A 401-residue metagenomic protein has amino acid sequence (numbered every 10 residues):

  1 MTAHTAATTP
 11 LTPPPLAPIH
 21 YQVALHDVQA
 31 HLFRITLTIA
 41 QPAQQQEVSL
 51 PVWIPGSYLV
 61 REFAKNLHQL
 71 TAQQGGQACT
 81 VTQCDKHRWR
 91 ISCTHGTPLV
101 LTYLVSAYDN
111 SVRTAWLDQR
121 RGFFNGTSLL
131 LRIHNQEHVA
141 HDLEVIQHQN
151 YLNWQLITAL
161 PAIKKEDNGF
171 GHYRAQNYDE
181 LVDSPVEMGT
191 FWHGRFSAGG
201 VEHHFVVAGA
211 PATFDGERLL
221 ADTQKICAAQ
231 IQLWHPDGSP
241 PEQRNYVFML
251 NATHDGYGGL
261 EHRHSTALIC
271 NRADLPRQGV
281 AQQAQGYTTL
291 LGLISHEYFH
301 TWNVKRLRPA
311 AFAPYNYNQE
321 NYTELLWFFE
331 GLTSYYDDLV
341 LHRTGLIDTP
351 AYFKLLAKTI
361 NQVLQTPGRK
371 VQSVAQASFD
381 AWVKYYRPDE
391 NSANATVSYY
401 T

Functional and structural regions predicted by a protein language model:
T8-W53: Early extracytoplasmic/domain-onset interaction patches
L25-H26, G56-D118, I133-H134: A surface-exposed beta-strand-loop module
I35-Q41, L50-V52, I91-L117, H141-Q149 (+1 more regions): Short, hydrophobic/aromatic-enriched beta-strand segments in well-ordered soluble domains
F63-Q69, H138, D142-I157, P161 (+5 more regions): Zn2+-dependent metallopeptidase catalytic core
T102-M188: Extended, low-hydrophobicity, Ser/Thr/Pro/Gly-biased non-transmembrane segments
L152-N153, D167-D183, C227-W234, P240-R263 (+1 more regions): Carboxylate/His-rich catalytic cores and anion/metal-binding grooves
R195-L325: Juxtacatalytic substrate-recognition/specificity segment
L307-Y315, E320-Y399: Acidic/His/Gly-enriched intrinsically disordered linker/tail segments that often contain short helix/coil "MoRF-like"
